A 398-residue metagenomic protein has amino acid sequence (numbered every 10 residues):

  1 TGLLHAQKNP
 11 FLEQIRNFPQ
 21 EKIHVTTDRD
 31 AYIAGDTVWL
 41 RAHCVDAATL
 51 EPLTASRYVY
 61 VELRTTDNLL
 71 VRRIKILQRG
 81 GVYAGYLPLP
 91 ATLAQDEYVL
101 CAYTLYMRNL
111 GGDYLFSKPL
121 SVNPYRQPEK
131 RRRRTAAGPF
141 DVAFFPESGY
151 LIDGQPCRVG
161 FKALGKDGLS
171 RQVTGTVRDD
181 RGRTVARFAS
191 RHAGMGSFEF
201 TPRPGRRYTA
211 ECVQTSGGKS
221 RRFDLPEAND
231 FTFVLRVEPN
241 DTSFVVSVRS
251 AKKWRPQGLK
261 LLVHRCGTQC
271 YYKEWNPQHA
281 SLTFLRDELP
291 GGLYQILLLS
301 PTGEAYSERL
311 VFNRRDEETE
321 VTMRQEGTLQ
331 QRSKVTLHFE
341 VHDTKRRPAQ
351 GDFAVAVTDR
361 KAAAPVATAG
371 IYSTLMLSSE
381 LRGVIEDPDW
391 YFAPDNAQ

Functional and structural regions predicted by a protein language model:
Q7-I15, P19, T66-L69, S148 (+3 more regions): Thioester-forming pentapeptide GCGEQ
F11-K22, E129-F140, R221-E227, L310-E318: Proline/serine/threonine-rich low-complexity linkers at boundaries of modular beta-sandwich domains
E21-T49, D141-D167, T242-V248, G327-K345: Beta-strand-rich structural segments
A47-R73, P156, G168-R183, P256-L259 (+1 more regions): Short flexible loop/turn segments that cap and initiate beta-strands
L50-L53, A91-V99, P290-Q295: Short glycine/proline/serine/threonine-rich loop/turn segments at secondary-structure transition edges
A84-Q95, M195-R207, A280, L285-G291: Short, surface-exposed loop/turn segments at beta-strand-coil junctions that are enriched for proline with nearby
L93-A94, T104-D113, Q214-R221, T268 (+2 more regions): Short acidic/polar inter-strand loop motif in beta-rich domains
L110-R134, R222-P226, H342, R347-Q398: Acidic glycine/proline-rich low-complexity segments
